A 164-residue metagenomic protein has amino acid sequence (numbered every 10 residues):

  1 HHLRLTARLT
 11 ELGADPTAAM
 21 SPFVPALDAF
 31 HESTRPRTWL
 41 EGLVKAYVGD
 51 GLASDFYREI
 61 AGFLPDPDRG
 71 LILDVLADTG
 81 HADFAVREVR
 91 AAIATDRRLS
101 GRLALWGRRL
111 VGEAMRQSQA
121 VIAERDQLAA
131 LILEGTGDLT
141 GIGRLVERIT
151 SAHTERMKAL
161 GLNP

Functional and structural regions predicted by a protein language model:
H1-F23: Conserved alpha-helical segments that form or flank metal/cofactor-binding pockets of metalloenzymes
H1-H2, L76-T79, I149: Short amphipathic alpha-helical coiled-coil/interface segments
F23-A46: Acidic/His metal-coordination segments adjacent to aromatic residues that form catalytic metal sites in metalloenzymes
T34, D50-P65: Helix-loop segments that flank and shape redox-cofactor active sites
R35-T38, G42, L71, L99-W106 (+2 more regions): Non-transmembrane, amphipathic alpha-helical segments
L43-S54, T150-M157: Extended alpha-helical coiled-coil scaffold domains characteristic of the BAR superfamily
R58-Q119: A contiguous pocket-lining binding segment that forms or flanks enzyme active sites
Q117-P164: C-terminal accessory extensions/subdomains outside the catalytic/core fold
